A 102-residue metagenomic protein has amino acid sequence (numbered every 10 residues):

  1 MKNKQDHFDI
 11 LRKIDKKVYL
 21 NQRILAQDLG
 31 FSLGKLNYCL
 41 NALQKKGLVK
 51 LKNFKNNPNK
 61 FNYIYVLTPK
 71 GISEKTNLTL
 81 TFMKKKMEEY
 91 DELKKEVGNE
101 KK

Functional and structural regions predicted by a protein language model:
M1-D6, N21, F54-T76: Short, cationic-aromatic polyanion-contact patches
Q5-V18: Short amphipathic alpha-helical interface segments
R23, G34: Key DNA-contact positions within bacterial/archaeal DNA-binding proteins
Q27, Q44-K45: Alpha-helical residues within the helix-turn-helix
G47-F54: A short, conserved structural fragment
S73-K102: Amphipathic alpha-helical dimerization/coiled-coil segments that flank or bridge DNA-binding/regulatory modules
